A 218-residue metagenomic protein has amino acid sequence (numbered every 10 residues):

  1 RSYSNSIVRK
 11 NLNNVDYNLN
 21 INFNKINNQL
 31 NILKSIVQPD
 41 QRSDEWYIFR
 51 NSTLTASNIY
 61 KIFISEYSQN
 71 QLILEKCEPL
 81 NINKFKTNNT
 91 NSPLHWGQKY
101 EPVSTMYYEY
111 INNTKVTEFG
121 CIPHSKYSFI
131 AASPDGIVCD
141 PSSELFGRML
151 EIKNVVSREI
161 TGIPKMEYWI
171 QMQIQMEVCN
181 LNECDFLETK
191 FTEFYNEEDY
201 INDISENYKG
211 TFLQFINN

Functional and structural regions predicted by a protein language model:
R1-K99, E193-Y195, Y200, E206-N218: Charged, glycine-rich intrinsically disordered N-terminal tails and low-complexity linkers that flank
F63, T90, M106, N112-N113 (+1 more regions): Homeobox/homeodomain signature
L94-V116: Acidic-basic catalytic patches of nuclease active cores, encompassing PD-(D/E)XK and other metal-cofactor nuclease
Y110-P134, V138-N218: Nucleic-acid nuclease catalytic cores
